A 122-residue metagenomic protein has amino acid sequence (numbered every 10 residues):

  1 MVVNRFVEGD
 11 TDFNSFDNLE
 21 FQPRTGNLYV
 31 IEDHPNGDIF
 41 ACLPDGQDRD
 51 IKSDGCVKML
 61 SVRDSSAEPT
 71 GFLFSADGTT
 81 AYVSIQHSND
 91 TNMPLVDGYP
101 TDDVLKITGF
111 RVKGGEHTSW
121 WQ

Functional and structural regions predicted by a protein language model:
M1-Q122: Sequence/structural signature of beta-propeller domains
